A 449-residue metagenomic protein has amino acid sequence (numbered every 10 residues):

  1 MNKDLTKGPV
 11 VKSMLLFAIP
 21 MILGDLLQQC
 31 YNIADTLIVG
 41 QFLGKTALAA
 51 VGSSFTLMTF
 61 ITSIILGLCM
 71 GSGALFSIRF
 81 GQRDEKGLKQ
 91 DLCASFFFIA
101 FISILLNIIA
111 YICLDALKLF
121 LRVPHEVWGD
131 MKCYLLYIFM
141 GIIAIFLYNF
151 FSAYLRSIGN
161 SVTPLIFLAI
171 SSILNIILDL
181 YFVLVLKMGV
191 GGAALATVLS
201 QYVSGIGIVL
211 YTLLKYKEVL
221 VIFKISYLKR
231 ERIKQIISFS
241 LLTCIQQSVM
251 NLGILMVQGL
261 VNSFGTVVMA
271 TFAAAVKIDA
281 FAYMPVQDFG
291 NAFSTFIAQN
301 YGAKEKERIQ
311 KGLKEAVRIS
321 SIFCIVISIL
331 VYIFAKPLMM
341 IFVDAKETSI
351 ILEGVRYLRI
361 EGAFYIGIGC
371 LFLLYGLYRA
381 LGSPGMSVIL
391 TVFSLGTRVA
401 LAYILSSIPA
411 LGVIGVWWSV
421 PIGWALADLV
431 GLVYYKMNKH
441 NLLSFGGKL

Functional and structural regions predicted by a protein language model:
M1-A18, F76-I143, V185-L241, I297-F364 (+1 more regions): Short alpha-helical transmembrane segments in multi-pass integral membrane proteins
K7, V11-C30, A34, L57-I64 (+7 more regions): Residue-level signal for short hydrophobic patches within transmembrane helices of multi-pass membrane transporters
L16-D35, Y137, Y148, S171 (+4 more regions): Transmembrane helical elements of multi-pass membrane transporters/channels
C30-L48, K118-H125, Y181-M188, S248-K277 (+5 more regions): Helix-terminus/linker motif at the lipid-water interface of multi-pass membrane proteins
V39-T59, D91, E126-D130, V190-G191 (+5 more regions): Interfacial/gating helices of multi-pass transporter permease domains
L48-I108, I145-P164, T271-A335, I368-G382 (+1 more regions): Small-residue-rich hydrophobic transmembrane alpha-helices
F60-S63, N175-D179, G205-V209, F281-M284 (+3 more regions): Hydrophobic transmembrane alpha-helices of multi-pass small-molecule transporters
C69, I138-R156, P164-S172, A193-I208 (+4 more regions): Short runs within selected transmembrane alpha-helices of multi-pass transporters and secretion channels
